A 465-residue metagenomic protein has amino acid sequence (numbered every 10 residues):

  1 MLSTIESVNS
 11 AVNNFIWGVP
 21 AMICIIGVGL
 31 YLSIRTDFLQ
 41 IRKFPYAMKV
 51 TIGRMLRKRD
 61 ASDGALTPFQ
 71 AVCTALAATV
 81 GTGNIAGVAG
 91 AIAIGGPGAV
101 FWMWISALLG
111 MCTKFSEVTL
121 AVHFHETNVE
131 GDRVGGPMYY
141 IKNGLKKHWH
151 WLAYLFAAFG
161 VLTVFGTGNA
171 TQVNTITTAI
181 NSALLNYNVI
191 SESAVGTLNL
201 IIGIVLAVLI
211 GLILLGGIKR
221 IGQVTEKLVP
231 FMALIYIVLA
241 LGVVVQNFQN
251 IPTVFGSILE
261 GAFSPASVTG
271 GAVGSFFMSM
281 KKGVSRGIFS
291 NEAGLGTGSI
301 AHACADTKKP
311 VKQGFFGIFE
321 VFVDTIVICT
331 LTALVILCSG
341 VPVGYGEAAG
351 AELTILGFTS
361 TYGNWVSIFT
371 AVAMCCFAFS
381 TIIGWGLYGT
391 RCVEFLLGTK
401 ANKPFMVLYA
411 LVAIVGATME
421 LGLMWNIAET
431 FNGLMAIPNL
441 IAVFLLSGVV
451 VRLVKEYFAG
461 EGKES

Functional and structural regions predicted by a protein language model:
M1-T82, I92-A99, G110, I414 (+1 more regions): N-terminal alpha-helical transmembrane segments of multi-pass membrane transport and channel/translocase proteins
L2-I5, R35-Q40, G83-V88, G166-T177 (+6 more regions): Transmembrane helix-loop junctions in multi-pass membrane proteins
C24-Y31, R35-M48, F156, V173-I180 (+3 more regions): Membrane-interface loop-to-helix entry segments
L32-S33, S106-G131, M138, K142-N174 (+4 more regions): Helix-loop-helix module between adjacent transmembrane segments
F38-L66, G90-V100, W104, C112-K147 (+3 more regions): Flexible loop linkers connecting adjacent transmembrane helices in multi-pass alpha-helical membrane transporters
R59-I94, L120-G144, L155-V161, V273-F322: Alpha-helical membrane segments and immediately flanking helix-loop junctions that form or couple to the substrate/ion
L109-E117, G203-I218, V229-Q249, S285-R286 (+2 more regions): Selective recognition of specific alpha-helical transmembrane segments in multi-pass small-molecule
F115-V129, L239-S257, P265-G271, C304-T307 (+2 more regions): Extracellular/periplasmic helix-exit of transmembrane alpha-helices
